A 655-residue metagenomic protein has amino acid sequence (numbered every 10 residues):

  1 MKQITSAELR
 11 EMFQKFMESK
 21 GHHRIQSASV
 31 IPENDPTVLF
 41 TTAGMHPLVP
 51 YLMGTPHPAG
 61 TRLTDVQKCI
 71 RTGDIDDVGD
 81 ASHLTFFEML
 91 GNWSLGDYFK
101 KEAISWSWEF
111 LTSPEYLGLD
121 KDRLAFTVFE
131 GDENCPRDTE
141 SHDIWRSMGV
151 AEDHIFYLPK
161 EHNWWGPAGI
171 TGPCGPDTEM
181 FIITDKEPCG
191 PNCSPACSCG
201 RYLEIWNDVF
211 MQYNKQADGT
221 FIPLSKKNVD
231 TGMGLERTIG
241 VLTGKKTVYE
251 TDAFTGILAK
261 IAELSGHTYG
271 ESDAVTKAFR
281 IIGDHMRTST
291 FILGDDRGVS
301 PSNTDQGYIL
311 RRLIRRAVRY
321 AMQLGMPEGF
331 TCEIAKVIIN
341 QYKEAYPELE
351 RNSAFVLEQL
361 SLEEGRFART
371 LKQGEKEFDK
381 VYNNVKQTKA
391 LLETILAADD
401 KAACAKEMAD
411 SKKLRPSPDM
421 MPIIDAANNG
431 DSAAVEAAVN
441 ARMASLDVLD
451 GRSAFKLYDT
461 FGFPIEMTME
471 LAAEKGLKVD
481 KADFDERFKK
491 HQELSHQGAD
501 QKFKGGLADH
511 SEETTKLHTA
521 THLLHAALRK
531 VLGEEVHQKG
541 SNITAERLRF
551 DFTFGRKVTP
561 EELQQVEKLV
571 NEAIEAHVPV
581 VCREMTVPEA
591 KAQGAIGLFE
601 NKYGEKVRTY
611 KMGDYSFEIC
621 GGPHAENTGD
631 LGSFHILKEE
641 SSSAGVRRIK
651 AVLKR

Functional and structural regions predicted by a protein language model:
M1-R655: A glycine- and charged-residue-rich anion-binding loop/surface
